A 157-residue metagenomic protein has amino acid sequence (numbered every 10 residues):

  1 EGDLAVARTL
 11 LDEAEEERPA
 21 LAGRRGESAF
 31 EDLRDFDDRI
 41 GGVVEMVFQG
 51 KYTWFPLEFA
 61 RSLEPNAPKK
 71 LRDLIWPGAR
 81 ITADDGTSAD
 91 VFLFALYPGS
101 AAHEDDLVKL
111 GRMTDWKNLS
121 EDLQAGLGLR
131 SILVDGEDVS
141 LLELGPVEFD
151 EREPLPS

Functional and structural regions predicted by a protein language model:
E1-A7: Alpha-helical protein-protein interaction scaffolds
A5, L21-R24, D35: Eukaryote-biased, non-catalytic alpha-solenoid scaffold regions
L10-D12, R18: Inward-facing hydrophobic residues that define packing positions of alpha-helical scaffold repeats
E17-E27, K69-L71: Boundary/linker segments of alpha-helical solenoid repeat arrays
F30-F92, I132-L144, F149: Surface-exposed interaction/gating patches
F94-D150: Helix-rich interaction surfaces within compact, conserved domain-sized segments that mediate assembly or partner
L155-S157: Accessory (non-J-domain) regions of J-domain/Hsp40 co-chaperones
